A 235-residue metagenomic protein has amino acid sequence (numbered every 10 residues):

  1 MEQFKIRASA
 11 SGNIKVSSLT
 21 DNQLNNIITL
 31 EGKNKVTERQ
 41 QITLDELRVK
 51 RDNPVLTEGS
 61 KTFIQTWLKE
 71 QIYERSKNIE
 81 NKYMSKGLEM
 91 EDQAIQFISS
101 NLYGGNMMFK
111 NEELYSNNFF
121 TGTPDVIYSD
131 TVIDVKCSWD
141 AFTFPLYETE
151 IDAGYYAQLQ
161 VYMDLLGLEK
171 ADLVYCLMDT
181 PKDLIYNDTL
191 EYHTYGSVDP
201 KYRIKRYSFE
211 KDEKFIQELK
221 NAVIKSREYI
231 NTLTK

Functional and structural regions predicted by a protein language model:
M1-E89, N101, T180-K182, K235: Charged, glycine-rich intrinsically disordered N-terminal tails and low-complexity linkers that flank
P54, A94-F97, E191-G196: Intrinsically disordered, low-complexity boundary segments flanking structured domains
S60, I64, M90, A94 (+3 more regions): Alpha-helical structural motif
S76-N78, M90-F97, D140-T143: A generic short-segment signal for beta-strand/edge and adjacent turn/coil regions
Y83-M108, F119: Short, well-structured hydrophobic secondary-structure segments
L102-A222, R227: Nucleic-acid nuclease catalytic cores
Y229-T234: Eukaryotic low-complexity, Ser/Thr/Pro- and acidic-rich intrinsically disordered regulatory regions
